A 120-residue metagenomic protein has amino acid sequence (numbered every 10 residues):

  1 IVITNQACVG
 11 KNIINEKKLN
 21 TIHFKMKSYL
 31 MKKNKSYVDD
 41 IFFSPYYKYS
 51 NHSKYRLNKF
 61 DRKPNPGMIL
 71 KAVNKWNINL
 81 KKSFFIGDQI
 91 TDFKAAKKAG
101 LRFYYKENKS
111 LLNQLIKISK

Functional and structural regions predicted by a protein language model:
I1-N5, D39-S44: Short beta-strand segments at enzyme active-site cores
V2-I3, V9, I86: Hydrophobic aliphatic residue packing
Q6, P45-Y47, Q89: Short, flexible active-site-adjacent loop segments at beta-strand->alpha-helix junctions, enriched in small/polar
Q6-L19: A short secondary-structure junction motif
K17-D39, Y49-F85, Q89-K120: Asp-based, Mg2+/Mn2+-dependent phosphohydrolase catalytic module
